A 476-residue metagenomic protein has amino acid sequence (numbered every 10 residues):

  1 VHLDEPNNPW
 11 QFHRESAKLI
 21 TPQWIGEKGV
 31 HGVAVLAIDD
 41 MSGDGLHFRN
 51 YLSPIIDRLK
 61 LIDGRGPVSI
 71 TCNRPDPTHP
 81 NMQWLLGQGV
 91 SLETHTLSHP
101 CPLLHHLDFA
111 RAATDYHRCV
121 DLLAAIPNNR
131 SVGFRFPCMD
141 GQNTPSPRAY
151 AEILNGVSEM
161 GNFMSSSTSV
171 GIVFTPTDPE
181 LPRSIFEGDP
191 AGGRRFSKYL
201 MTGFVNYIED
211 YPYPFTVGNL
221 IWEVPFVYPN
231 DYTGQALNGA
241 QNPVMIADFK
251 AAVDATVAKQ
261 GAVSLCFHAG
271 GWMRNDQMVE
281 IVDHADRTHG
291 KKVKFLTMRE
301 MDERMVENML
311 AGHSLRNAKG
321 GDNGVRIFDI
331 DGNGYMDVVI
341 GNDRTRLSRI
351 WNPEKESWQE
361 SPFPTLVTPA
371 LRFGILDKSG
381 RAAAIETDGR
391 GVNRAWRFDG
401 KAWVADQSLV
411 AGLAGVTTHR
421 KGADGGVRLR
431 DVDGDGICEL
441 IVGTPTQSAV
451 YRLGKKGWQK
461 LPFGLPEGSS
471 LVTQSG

Functional and structural regions predicted by a protein language model:
H2-N7, I20-T21, N129, D140-A258: Active-site-adjacent pocket scaffolds in enzyme catalytic domains
H2-S91, S98-C101, F109, D115-A125 (+2 more regions): Active-site beta->alpha N-cap acidic-glycine motif
F12-L19, G26, L61-D63, V68 (+2 more regions): C-terminal domain-boundary segment and adjacent tail
D44-H47, T78-H79, C101-H105, Q142-S146 (+4 more regions): Extracytoplasmic/secreted cell-surface and envelope-processing proteins
E303-G321, I350-R372, W396-G422, R452-G476: Blade-edge motifs of beta-propeller repeat domains
N323-I330, P369-R381, D424-V432, S475-G476: Beta-propeller blade termini
G332-G341, I375-T387, G434-G443: Acidic/hydrophobic-patterned starts of short beta strands in beta-sheet-rich repeat architectures
T345-R349, R390-W396, Q447-R452: Structural motif
